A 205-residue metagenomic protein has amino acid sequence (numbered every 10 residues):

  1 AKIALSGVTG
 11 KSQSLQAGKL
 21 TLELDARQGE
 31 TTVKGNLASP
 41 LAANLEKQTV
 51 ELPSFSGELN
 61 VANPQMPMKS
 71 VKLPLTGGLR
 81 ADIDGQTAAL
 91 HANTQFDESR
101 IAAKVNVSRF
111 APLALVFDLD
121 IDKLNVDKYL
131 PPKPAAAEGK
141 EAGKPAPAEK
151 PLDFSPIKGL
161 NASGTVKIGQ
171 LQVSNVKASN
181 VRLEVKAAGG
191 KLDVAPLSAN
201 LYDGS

Functional and structural regions predicted by a protein language model:
A4-A88, D97-A195, A199-G204: Membrane-proximal interfacial segments on either side of biological membranes
